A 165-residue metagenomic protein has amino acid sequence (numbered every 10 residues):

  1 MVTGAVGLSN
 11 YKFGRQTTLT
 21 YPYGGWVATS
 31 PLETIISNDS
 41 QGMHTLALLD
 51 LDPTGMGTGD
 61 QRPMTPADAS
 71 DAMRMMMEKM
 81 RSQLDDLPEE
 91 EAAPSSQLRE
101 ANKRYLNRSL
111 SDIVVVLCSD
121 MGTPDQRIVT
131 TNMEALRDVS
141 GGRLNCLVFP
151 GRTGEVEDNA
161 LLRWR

Functional and structural regions predicted by a protein language model:
M1-H44: Class I SAM-dependent methyltransferase SAM-binding "motif I" and its flanking Rossmann-like core
P31-R165: A contiguous loop/helix-start segment that scaffolds small-molecule binding in enzyme catalytic cores
